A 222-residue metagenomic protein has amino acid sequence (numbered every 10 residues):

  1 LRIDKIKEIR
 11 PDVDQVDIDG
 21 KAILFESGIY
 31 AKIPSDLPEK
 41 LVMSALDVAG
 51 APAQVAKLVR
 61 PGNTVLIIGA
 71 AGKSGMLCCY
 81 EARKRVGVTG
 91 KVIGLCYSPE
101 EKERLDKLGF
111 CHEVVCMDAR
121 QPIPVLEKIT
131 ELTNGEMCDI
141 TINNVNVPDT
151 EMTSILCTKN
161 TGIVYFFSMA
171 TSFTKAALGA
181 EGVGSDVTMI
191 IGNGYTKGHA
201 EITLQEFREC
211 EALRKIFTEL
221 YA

Functional and structural regions predicted by a protein language model:
L1-G62: NAD(P)H dinucleotide-binding glycine-rich loop of Rossmann-like/cofactor-binding domains, especially the beta1-alpha1
A49, G72-M76, Y80: Glycine-rich NAD(P) Rossmann-fold beta1-alpha1 loop
V55-P61, L132-G135, L156: Glycine-rich helix-loop-beta junction characteristic of Rossmann-like nucleotide cofactor-binding loops
T64, T89-I93, I163: Residues at the starts of beta-strands that form the adenosine-phosphate
V65-A71: Conserved N-terminal Rossmann-fold NAD(P)-binding element of oxidoreductases
R83-D149: Adenosine-nucleotide cofactor-binding segment
G135, L204-A222: C-terminal capping/lid region of NAD(P)-dependent oxidoreductase domains
V145-C210: Glycine-rich phosphate-binding loop and adjacent beta-alpha segment of Rossmann(oid) nucleotide-cofactor-binding
